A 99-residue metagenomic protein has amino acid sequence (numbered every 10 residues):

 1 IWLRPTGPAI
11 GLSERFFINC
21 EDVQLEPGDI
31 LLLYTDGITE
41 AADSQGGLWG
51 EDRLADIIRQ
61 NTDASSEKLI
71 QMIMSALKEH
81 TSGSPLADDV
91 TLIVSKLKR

Functional and structural regions predicted by a protein language model:
I1-R99: Conserved subregion of the PPM/PP2C metallophosphatase catalytic domain
